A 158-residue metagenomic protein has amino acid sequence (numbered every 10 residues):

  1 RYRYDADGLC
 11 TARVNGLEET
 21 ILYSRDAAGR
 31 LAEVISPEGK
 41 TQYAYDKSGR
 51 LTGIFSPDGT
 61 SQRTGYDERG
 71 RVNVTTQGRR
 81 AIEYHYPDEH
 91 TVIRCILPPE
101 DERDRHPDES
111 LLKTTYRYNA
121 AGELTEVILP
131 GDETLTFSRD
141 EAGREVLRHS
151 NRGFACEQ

Functional and structural regions predicted by a protein language model:
R1-N15, E19-S36, K40-S56, T60-L129 (+1 more regions): Beta-strand elements of repeat-based all-beta scaffolds
